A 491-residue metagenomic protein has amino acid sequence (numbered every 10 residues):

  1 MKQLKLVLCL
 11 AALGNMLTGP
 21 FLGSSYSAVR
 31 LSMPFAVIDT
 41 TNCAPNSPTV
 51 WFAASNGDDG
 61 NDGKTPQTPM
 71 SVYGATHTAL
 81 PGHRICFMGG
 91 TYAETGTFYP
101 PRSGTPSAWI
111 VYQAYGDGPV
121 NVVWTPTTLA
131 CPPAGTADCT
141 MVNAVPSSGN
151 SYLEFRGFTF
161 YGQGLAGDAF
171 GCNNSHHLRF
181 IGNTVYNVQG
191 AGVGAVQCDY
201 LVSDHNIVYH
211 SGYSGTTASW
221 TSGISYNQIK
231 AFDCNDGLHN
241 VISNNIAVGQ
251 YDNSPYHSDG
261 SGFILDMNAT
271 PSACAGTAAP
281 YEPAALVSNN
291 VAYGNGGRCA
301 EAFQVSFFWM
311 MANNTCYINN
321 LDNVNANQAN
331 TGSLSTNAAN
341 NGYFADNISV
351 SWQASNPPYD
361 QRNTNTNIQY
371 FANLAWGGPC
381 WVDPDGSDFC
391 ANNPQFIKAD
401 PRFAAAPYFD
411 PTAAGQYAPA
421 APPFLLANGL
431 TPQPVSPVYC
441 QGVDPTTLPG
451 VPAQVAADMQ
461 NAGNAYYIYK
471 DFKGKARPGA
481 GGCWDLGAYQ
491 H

Functional and structural regions predicted by a protein language model:
M1-T41, Q490: Enriched but not universal
A44-P45, A53-Y99, S436, K473 (+2 more regions): Acidic Gly/Asp/Thr-rich repetitive segments characteristic of extracellular carbohydrate-active and adhesion proteins
S55, C86-T95, S103-D168, K398-P401 (+1 more regions): Right-handed parallel beta-helix/beta-spiral solenoid domain characteristic of secreted/periplasmic
F87, Y112, N150-F155, L178-F180 (+9 more regions): All-beta strand scaffolds that present successive hydrophobic residues in beta-strands
M88, Q113-Y115, R156, Y161 (+21 more regions): Feature marks extracellular polysaccharide-active and adherence modules
T95-P100, P126-V145, G164-C172, N187-V196 (+5 more regions): Extracellular beta-strand/beta-solenoid scaffold signature
T95-P101, S107, A247, A275 (+2 more regions): Predominantly extracellular beta-rich ligand-binding scaffolds that present long acidic/polar faces for carbohydrate
P394-H491: C-terminal accessory segments
